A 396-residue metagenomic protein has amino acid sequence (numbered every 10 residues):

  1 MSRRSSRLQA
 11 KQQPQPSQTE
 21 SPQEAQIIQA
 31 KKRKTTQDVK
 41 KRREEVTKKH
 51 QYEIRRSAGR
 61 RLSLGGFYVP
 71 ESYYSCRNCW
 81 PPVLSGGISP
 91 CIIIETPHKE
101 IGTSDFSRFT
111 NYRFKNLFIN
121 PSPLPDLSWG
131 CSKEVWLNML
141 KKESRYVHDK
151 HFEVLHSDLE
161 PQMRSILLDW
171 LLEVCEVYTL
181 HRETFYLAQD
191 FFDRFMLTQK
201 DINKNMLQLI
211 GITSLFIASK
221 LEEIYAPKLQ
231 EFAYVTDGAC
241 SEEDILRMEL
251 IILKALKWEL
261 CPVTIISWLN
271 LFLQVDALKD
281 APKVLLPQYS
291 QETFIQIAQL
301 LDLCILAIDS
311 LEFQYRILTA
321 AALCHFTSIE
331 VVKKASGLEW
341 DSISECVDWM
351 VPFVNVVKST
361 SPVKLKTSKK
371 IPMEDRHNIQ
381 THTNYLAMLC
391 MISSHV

Functional and structural regions predicted by a protein language model:
M1-I212, F216-V396: Acidic, serine/threonine-rich low-complexity regulatory regions at protein termini of eukaryotic cell-cycle
